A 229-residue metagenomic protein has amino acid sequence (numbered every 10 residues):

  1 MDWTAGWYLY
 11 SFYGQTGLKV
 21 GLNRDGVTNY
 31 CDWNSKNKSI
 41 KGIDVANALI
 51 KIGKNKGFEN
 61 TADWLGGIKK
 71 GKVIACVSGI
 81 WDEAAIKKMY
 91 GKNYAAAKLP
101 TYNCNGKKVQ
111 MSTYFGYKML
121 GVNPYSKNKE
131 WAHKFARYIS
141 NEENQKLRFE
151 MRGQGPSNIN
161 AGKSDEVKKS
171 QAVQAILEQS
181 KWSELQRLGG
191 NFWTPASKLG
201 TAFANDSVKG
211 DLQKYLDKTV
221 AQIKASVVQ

Functional and structural regions predicted by a protein language model:
M1-C31, V73: Extracytoplasmic/periplasmic solute-binding protein
Y10, A46-I50, N123, H133-S140 (+4 more regions): Non-transmembrane alpha-helical segments in soluble domains of secreted/periplasmic/extracellular proteins
R24-N60: Glycine-centered hinge/linker elements that transmit conformational signals in sensory and ligand-binding systems
A62-C76: Short helices/loops that flank or line small-molecule/ion binding pockets
I74-G79, A95-A97: Paired acidic/hydrophobic, glycine-rich loop segments that form the ligand-binding mouth/hinge of periplasmic-binding
D82-M89, K224: Pocket-flanking alpha-helical
K88-M151: Extracytoplasmic/periplasmic substrate-recognition and gating elements
Y114, M151-G155, Q171-Q229: C-terminal capping/gating helix-and-loop segments adjacent to ligand/active sites or protein-protein/ligand interfaces
